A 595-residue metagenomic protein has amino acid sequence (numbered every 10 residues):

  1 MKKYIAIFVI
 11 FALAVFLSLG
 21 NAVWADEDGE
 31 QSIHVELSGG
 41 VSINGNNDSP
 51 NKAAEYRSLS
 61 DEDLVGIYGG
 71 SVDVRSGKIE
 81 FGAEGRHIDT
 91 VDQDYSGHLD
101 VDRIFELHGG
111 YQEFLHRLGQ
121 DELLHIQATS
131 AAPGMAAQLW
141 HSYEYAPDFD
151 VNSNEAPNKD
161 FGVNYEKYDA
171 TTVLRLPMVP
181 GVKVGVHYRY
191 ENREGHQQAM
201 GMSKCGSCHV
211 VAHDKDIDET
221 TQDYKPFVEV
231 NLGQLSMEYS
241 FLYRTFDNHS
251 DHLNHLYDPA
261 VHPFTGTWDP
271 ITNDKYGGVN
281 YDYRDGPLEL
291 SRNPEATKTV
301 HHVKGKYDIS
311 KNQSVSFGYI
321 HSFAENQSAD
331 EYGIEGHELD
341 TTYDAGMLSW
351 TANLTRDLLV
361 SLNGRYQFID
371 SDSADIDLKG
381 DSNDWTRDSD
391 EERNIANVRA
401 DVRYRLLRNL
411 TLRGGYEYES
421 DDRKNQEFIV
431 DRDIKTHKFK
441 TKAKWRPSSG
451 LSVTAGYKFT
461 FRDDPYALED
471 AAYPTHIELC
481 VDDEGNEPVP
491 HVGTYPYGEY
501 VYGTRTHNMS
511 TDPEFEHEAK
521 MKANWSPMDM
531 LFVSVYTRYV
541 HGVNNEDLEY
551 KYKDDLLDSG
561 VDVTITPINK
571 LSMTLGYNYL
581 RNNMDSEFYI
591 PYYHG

Functional and structural regions predicted by a protein language model:
M1-K2, G20, F439, M521: Generic cytosolic/nucleocytoplasmic N-terminal low-complexity/intrinsically disordered segments
M1-V9: Bacterial N-terminal signal peptides that target proteins for export
Y4-I5, V23, K442: Residue-level detector of intrinsically disordered/flexible regions characterized by low predicted structural confidence
A14-A22: C-terminal segment of classical bacterial N-terminal signal peptides
D26-V35, S42-G595: Gram-negative and organellar
